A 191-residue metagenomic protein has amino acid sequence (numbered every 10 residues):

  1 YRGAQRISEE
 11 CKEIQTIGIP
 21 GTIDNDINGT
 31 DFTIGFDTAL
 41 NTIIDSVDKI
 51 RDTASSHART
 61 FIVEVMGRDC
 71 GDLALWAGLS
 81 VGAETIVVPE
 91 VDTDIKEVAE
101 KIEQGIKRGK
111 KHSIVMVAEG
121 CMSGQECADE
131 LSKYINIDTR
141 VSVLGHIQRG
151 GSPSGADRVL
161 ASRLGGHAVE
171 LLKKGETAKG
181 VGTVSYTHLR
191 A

Functional and structural regions predicted by a protein language model:
R6, C11, F36-D138: Accessory alpha-helical/coil subdomains and C-terminal extensions that flank or cap enzyme catalytic cores
I19-F32, S55-S56, V81: Acidic/polar active-site rim loop that often engages polyanionic ligands
T22-I27, T93-I95, H146-R149: Short gly/pro/ser/thr-enriched loop/turn and capping motifs at secondary-structure boundaries
G29-T38, G151-R158: Short beta-strand elements at the ligand-binding edges of bilobed clamshell
S132-I137, I147-R163, E170-K173: Catalytic, metal-anchored helix/loop core of enzyme active sites in primary metabolism
G175-T183: Core catalytic loop region at the nicotinamide-binding pocket of NAD(P)H-dependent oxidoreductases
T187-A191: Conserved small/polar residues in nucleotide/adenosyl-binding loops
